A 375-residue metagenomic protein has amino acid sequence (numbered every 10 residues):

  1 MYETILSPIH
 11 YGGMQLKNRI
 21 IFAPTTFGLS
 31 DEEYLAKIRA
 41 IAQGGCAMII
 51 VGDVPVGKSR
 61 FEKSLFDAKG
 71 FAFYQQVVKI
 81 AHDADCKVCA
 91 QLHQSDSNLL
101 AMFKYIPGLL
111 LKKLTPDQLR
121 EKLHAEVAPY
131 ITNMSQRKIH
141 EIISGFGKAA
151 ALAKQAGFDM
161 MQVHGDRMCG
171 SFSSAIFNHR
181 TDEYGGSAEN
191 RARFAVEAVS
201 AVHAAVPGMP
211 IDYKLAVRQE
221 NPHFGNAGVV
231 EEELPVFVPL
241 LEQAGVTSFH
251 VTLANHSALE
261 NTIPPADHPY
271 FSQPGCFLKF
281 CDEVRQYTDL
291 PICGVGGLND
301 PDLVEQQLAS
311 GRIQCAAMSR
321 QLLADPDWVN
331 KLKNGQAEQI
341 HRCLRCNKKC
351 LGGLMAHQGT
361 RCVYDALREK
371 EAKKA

Functional and structural regions predicted by a protein language model:
M1-A375: Flavin-dependent oxidoreductase catalytic cores
